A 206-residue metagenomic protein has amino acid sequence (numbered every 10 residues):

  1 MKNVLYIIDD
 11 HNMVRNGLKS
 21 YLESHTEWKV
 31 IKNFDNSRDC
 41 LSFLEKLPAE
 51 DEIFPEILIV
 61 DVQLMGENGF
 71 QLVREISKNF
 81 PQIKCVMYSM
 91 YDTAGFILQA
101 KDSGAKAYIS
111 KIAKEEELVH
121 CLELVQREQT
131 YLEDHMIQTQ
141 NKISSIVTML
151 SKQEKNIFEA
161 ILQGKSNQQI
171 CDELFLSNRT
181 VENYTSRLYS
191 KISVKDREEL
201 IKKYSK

Functional and structural regions predicted by a protein language model:
V14, M65: The feature encodes the CheY-like receiver
N36, N68-Q71: Acidic catalytic/metal-coordinating carboxylates
P48-I59, L64: Active-site beta3 strand of CheY-like receiver
D61-V62, S89, K111: Active-site residues of response regulator receiver
F70-Q82: Short amphipathic alpha-helix used as the core "switch/output" element in two-component signaling
I97-K101, A107-K152: Short, flexible helix-to-coil linker/hinge segments that flank and couple to helix-turn-helix
N141-T180: Helix-turn-helix DNA-binding segment
S186-K206: Basic, Lys/Arg-enriched C-terminal extension of HTH/homeodomain DNA-binding domains
